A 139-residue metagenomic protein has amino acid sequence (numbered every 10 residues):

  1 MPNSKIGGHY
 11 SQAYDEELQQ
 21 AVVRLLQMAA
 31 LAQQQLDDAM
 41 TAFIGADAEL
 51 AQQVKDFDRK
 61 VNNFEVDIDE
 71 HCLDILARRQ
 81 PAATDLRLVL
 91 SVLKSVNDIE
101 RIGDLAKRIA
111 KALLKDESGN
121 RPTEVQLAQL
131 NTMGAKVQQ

Functional and structural regions predicted by a protein language model:
M1-Q139: Cytosolic, long alpha-helical scaffolding segments
